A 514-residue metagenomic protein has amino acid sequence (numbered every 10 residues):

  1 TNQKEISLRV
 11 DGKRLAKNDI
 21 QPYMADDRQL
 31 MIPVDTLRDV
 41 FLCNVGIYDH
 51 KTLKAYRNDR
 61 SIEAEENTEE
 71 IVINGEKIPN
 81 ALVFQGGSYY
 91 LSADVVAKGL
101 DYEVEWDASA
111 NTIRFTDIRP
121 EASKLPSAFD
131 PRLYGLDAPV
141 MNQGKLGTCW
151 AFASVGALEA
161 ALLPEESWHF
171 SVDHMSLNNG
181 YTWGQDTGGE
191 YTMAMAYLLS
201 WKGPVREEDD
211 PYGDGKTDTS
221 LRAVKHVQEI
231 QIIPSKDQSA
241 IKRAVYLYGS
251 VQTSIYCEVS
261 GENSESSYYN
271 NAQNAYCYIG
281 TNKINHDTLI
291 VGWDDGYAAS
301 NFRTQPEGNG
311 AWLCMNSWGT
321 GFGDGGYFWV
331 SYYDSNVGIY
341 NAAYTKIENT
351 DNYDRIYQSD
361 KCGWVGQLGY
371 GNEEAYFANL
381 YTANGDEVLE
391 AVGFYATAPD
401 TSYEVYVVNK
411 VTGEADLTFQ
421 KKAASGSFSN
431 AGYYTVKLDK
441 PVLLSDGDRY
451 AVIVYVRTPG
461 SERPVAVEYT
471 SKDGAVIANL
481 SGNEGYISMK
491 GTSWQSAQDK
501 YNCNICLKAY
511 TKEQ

Functional and structural regions predicted by a protein language model:
T1-P126: Primary recognition of N-terminal secretory signal peptides and signal-anchoring hydrophobic helices
A25-D27, F84-G86, Y246, E307 (+4 more regions): Surface-exposed coil/turn segments at beta-strand junctions on protein surfaces, enriched
L37, V96, K421-A424, N504 (+1 more regions): Extracellular/oxidizing-compartment recognition motifs
A55-S61, R114-E121, H174-Q185, A475-Y486 (+1 more regions): Short, mixed-charge aromatic SLiMs
G86-L91, W106-R114, D334-V337, D446 (+1 more regions): Extracellular interaction modules
R119-E390, Y395-G426, Y469: Catalytic-core signature of thiol
D400-N479: Aromatic- and Gly/Pro-enriched, solvent-exposed loop/edge beta-strand patches characteristic of beta-rich domains
V454-Q514: Short, surface-exposed beta-strand/loop patches at domain edges that form aromatic-rich interfacial subsites
